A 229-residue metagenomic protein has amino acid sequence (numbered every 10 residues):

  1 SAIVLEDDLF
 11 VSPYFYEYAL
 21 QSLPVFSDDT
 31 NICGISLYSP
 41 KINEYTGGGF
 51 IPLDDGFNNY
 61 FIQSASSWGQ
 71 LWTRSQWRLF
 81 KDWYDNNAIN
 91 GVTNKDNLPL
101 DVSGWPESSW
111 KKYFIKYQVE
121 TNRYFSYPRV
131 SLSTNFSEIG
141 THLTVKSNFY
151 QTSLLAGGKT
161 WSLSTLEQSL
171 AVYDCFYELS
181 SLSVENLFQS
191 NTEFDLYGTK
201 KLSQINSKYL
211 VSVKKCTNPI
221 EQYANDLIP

Functional and structural regions predicted by a protein language model:
S1-V4, L9-P229: Peripheral/terminal regions associated with large enzymatic or DNA-binding modules
